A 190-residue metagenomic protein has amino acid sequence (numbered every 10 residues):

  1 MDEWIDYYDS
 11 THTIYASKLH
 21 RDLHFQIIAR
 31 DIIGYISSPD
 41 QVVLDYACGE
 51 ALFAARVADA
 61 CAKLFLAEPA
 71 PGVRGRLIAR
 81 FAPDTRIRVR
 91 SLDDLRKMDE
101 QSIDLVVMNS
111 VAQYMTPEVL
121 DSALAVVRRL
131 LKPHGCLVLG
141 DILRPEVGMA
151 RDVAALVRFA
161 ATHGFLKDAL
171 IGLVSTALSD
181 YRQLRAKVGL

Functional and structural regions predicted by a protein language model:
M1-I36, D40, E50-T85, V89-K97 (+1 more regions): Class I (Rossmann-like) S-adenosyl-L-methionine-dependent methyltransferase catalytic domain, capturing the SAM-binding
V42, K63, S102-D104: Structural signature of beta-strand start/N-cap positions in the alpha/beta core of ABC transporter nucleotide-binding
Y46: Conserved beta-strand/loop positions that form the S-adenosyl-L-methionine
V107: A conserved beta-strand element that flanks and buttresses the S-adenosyl-L-methionine
S110-V111: Short catalytic micro-motifs in class I SAM-dependent methyltransferases
D121-P133: A short glycine-rich, Lys/Arg-flanked "PGG" loop and its adjoining helix->strand segment in the class I
